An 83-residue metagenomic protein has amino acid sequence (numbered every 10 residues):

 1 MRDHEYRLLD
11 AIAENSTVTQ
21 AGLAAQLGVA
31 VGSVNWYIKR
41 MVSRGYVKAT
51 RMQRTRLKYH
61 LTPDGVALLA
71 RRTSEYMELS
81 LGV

Functional and structural regions predicted by a protein language model:
R2-R7: Short alpha-helical elements of helix-turn-helix
D10, A21: Residues within the helices of the helix-turn-helix
A25, V42-S43: Alpha-helical residues within the helix-turn-helix
N35-Y37: Residues within the DNA-recognition helix of helix-turn-helix
R44-Q53: Beta-hairpin "wing" of winged helix-turn-helix
Q53-T73: Basic, amphipathic "hinge/linker" alpha-helix immediately C-terminal to the N-terminal HTH DNA-binding motif
R71-V83: Amphipathic alpha-helical dimerization/coiled-coil segments that flank or bridge DNA-binding/regulatory modules
